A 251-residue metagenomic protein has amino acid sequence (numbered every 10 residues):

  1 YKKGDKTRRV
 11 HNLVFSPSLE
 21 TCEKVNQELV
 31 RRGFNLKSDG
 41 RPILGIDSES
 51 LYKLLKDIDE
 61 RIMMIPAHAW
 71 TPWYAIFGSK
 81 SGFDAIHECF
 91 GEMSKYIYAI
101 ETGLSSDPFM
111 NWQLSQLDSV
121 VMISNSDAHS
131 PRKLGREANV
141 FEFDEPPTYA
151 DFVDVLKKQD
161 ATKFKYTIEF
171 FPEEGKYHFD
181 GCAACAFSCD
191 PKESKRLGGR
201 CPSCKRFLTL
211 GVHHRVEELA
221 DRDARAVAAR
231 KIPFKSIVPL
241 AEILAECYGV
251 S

Functional and structural regions predicted by a protein language model:
Y1-S38, K53, P72-S251: Charged catalytic cores and adjacent phosphate/nucleic-acid-binding surfaces used for phosphate/nucleic-acid chemistry
R41: Active-site and NAD+-binding cores of ADP-ribose-processing enzymes
L44: Caspase-like (clan CD) cysteine peptidase catalytic core
D47-L51: Alpha-helical packing segments of well-folded alpha/beta enzyme cores
Y52-D59: Active-site acidic/histidine clusters and adjacent loop/turn architecture that either coordinate catalytic ions
D59-E60, D118: Residue-level detector of structured alpha->beta connecting loops
M63-I65, A99: Divalent metal-dependent hydrolysis catalytic cores, especially in the metallo-beta-lactamase
P66-W70: Short, well-ordered beta-to-alpha junction loops that form the rim of enzyme active sites and present histidine/acidic
